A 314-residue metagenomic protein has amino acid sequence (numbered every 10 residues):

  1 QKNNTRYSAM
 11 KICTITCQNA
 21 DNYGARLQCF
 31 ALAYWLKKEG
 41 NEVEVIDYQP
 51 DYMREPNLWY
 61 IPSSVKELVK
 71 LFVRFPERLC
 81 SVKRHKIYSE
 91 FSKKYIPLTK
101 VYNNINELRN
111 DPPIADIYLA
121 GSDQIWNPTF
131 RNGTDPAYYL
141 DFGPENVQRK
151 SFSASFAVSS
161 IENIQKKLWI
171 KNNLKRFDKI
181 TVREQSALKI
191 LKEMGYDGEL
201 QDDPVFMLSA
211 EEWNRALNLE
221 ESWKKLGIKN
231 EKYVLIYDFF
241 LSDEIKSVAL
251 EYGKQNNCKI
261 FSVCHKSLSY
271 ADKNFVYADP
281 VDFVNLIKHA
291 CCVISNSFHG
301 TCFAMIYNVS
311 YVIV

Functional and structural regions predicted by a protein language model:
Q1-A9: Short, Lys/Arg-enriched N-terminal segments with co-localized hydrophobic residues within the first ~10-30 amino acids
T16-Y23, L27-N172, L219-S222: Aromatic- and Gly/Pro-rich donor/ligand-binding loops that form nucleotide- or phosphate-bearing donor binding pockets
W35, I190, Y252, L286 (+1 more regions): Hydrophobic/aromatic ligand-binding patch that stacks against planar heteroaromatic rings of cofactors or nucleotides
A115, F177, A290: An anion/phosphate-binding loop that grips the pyrophosphate of nucleotide cofactors and donors
L119-K166, Y196, L200-K273: Active-site donor-nucleotide binding/catalytic segment of nucleotide-sugar enzymes
K171-R176, I287: A conserved, positively charged/aromatic
F177-E184, I294: A short beta-strand/loop micro-motif in the catalytic core of glycosyltransferases that engages the nucleotide-sugar
P280, L286-V314: A donor-sugar binding/catalytic signature common to diverse glycosyltransferases and related nucleotide-sugar
